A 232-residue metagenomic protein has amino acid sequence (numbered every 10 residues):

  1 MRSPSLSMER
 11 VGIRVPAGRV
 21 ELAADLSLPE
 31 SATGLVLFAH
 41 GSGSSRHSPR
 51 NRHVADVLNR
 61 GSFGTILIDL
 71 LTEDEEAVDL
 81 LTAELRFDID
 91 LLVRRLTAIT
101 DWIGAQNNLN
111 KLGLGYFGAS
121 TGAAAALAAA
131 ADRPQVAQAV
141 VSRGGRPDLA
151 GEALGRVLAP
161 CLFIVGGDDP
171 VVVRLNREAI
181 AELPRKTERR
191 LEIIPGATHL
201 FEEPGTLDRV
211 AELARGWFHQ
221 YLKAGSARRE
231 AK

Functional and structural regions predicted by a protein language model:
L6, G12-N110, I194, E202-G205 (+1 more regions): Serine-hydrolase catalytic machinery in alpha/beta-hydrolase-like enzymes
N107-S120: Alpha/beta-hydrolase fold nucleophile elbow
A119-A123, G145: Active-site loop->helix "elbow" adjoining a glycine-rich segment at hydrolase catalytic centers
Q135-P147: A conserved short beta-strand
V157, F163-V165: Short beta-strand/loop motif that positions the catalytic acidic residue of the alpha/beta-hydrolase fold
P170-L175: Conserved alpha/beta-hydrolase "acid-adjacent" motif
L183-L200: Catalytic histidine neighborhood in serine/cysteine hydrolases with alpha/beta-hydrolase-type architecture
A197-L200, G205-K232: Catalytic active-site module of serine/aspartate enzymes centered on a nucleophile-bearing elbow/loop
